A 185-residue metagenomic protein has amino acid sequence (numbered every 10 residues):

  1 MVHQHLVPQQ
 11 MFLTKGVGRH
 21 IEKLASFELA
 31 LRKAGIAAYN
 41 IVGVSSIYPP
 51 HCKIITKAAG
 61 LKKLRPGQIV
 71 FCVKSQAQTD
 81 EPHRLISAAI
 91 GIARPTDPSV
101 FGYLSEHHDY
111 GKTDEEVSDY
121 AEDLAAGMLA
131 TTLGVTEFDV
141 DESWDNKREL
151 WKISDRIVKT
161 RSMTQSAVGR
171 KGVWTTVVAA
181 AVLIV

Functional and structural regions predicted by a protein language model:
M1-V185: Helix-coil modules at protein/domain termini and other flexible surface or pore-lining loops, especially C-terminal
